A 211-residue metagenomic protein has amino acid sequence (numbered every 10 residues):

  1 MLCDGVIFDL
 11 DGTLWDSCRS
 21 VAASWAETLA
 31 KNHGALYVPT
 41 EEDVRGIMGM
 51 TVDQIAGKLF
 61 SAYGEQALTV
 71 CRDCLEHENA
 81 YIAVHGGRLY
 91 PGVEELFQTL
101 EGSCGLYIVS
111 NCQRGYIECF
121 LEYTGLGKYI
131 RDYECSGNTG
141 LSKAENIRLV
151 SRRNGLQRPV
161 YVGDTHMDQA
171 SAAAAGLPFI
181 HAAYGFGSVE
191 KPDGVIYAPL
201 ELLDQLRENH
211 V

Functional and structural regions predicted by a protein language model:
M1-D4, R114, E118-V211: Asp-based, Mg2+/Mn2+-dependent phosphohydrolase catalytic module
L2-P91: N-terminal helical cap/lid subdomain that shapes the substrate entry/recognition surface in HAD-like hydrolases
F8, I108, Y161-G163: A structural signal for the hydrophobic beta-strands that form the central parallel beta-sheet of Rossmann-like
T13, S110-C112: Conserved phosphate-coupling serine/threonine residues in phosphotransfer and NTP-handling enzymes
M50, G102-S103, Q157: Structured helix-beta-strand junction loops
Y81-I108, E118, A144: Short, acidic loop-to-helix structural element flanking the phosphoryl-transfer center in phosphate-processing enzymes
